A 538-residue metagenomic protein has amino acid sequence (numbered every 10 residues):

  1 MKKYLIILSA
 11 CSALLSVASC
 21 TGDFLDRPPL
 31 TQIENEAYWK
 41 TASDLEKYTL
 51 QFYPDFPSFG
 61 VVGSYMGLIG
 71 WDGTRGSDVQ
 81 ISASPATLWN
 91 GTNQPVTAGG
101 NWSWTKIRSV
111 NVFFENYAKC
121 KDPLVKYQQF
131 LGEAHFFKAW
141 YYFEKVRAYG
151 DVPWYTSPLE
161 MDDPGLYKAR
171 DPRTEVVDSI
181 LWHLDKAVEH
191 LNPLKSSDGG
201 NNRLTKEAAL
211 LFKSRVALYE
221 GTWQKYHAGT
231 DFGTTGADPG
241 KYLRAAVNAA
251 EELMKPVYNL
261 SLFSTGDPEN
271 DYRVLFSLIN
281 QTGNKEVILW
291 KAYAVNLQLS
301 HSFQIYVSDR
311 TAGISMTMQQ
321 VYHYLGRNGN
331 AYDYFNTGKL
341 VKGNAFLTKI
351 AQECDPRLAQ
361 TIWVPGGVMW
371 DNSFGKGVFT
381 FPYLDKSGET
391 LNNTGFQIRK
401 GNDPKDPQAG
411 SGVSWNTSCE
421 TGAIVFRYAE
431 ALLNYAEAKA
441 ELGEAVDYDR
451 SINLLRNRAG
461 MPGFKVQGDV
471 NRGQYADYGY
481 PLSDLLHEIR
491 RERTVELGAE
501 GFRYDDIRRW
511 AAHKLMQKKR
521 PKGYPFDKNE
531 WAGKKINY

Functional and structural regions predicted by a protein language model:
M1-L30: Bacterial Sec-dependent N-terminal signal peptides
C20-G67, G240, I350-Q352: Membrane-proximal, proline-rich intrinsically disordered regions
C20-T21, S103-K106, S179-L181, D267-N330 (+4 more regions): Long, intrinsically disordered, low-complexity segments
T41-G60, D78-Y149, P164-D178, W182-N201 (+7 more regions): Conserved, well-structured interaction surfaces
V146-A148, P153, K195, Y219-A228 (+1 more regions): Short coil/turn linking the two alpha-helices of tandem helical-hairpin repeats
D151-T174, Q224-A245: Short coil/linker segments at helix-helix boundaries
L340, A345-R427: Flexible, polar/acidic helix-loop-strand segments at domain edges
